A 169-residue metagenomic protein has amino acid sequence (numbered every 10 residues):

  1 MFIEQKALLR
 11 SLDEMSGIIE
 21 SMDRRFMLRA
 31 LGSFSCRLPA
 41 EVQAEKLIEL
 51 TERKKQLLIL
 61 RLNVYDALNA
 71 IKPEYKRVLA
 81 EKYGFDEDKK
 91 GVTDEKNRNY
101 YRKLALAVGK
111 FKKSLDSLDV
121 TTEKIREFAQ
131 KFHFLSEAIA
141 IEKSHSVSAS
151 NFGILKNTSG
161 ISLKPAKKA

Functional and structural regions predicted by a protein language model:
M1-A70, L115-A169: N-terminal interaction/assembly modules
F2, P73, K89-G91: Alpha-helical interaction segments
G17, G84, A105: Residue-level marker of positions within ordered structural domains that often coincide with functionally constrained
R24, K76, K90-G91, K112 (+1 more regions): Short linear functional motifs in flexible/disordered or boundary regions
A70-E87: Short amphipathic alpha helix immediately N-terminal
F85-Y101: Helix-turn-helix DNA-binding module
K96-T121, I125: DNA major-groove recognition helices of helix-turn-helix
